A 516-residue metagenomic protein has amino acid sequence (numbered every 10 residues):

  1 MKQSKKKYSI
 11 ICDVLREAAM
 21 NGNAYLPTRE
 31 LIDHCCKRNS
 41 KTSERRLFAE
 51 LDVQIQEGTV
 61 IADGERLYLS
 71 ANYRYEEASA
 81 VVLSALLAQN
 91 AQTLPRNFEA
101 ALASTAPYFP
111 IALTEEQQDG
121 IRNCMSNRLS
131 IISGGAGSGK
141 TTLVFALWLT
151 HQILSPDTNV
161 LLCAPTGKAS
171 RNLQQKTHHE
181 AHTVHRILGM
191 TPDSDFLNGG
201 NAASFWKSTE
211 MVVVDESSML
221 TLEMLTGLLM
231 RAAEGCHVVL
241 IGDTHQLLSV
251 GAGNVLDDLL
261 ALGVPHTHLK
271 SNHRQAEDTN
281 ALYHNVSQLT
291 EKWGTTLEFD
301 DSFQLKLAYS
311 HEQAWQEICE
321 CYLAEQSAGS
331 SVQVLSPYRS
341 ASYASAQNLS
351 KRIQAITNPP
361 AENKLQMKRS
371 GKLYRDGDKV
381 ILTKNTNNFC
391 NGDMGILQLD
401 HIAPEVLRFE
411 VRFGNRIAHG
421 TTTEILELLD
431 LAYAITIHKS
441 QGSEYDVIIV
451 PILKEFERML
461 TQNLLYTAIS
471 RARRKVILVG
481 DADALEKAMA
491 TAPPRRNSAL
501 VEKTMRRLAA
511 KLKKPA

Functional and structural regions predicted by a protein language model:
M1, L31: Helix-hairpin-helix
Q3-Y25: Positively charged, polyanion-binding regions of nucleic-acid-associated proteins
H34-N97: Interdomain "pre-motor" coupling segment immediately N-terminal to P-loop NTPase/helicase cores
A100-R128: Conserved pre-motif I regulatory segment
Q118-I121, M125-D300: ASCE P-loop NTPase helicase motor core
G120, Q152, H245-C390, G395-I402: Conserved helicase motor core of P-loop NTPases
S330, D378-V479: Conserved helicase C-terminal RecA-like lobe
V447, L453-A516: Helicase C-terminal subdomain and adjacent C-terminal extension
